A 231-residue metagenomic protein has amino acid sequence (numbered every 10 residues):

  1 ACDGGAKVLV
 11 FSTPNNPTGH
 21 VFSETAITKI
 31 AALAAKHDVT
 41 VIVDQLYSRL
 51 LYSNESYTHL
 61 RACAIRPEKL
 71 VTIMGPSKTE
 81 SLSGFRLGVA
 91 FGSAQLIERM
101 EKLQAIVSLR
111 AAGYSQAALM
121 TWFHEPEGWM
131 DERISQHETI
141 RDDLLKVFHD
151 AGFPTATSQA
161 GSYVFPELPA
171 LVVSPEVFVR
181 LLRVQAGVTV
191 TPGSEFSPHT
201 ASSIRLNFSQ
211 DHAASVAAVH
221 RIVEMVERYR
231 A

Functional and structural regions predicted by a protein language model:
A1-A231: PLP-dependent class I/II
